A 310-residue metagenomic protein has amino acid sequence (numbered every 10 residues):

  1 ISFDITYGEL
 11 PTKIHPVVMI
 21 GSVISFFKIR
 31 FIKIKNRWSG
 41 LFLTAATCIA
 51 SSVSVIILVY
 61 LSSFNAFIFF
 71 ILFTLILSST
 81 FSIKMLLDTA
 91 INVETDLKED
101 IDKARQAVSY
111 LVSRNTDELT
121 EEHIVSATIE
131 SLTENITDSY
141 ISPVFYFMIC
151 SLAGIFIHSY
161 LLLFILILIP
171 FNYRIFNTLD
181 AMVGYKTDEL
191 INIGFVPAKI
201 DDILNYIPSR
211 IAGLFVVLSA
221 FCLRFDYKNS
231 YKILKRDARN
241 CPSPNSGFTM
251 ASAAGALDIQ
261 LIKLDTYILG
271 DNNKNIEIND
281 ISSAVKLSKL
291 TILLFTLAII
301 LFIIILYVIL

Functional and structural regions predicted by a protein language model:
I1-F176, G184-L310: Hydrophobic alpha-helical transmembrane segments
A181: Glycine-rich phosphate/dinucleotide-binding loop and adjoining beta-alpha-beta core of small-molecule
